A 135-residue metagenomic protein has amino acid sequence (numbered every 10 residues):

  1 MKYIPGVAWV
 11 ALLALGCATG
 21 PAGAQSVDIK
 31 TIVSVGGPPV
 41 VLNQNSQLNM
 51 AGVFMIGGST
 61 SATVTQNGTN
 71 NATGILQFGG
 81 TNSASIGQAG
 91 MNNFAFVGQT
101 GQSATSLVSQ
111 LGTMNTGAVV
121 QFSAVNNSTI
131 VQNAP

Functional and structural regions predicted by a protein language model:
M1-Y3: N-terminal secretory signal peptides that target proteins for export/translocation
P5-V7, L15-A24: Sec/Tat signal peptide C-region and signal peptidase I cleavage site
G6-W9, K30-T31: Short helix-onset patch at the extreme N-terminus, typifying the N->h transition of secretory signal peptides
A24-P135: Low-complexity repeat regions of mature extracellularly deployed or surface/particle-associated proteins
